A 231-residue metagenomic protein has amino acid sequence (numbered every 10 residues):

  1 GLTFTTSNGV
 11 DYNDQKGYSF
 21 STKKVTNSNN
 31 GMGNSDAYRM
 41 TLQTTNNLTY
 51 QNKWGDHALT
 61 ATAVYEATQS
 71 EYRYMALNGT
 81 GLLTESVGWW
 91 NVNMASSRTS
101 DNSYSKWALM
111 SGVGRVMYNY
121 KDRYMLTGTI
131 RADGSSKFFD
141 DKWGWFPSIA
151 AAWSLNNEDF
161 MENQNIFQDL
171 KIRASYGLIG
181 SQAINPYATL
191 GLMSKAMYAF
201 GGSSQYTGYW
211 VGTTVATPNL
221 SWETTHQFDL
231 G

Functional and structural regions predicted by a protein language model:
G1-S19, S28-G231: Extracellular/periplasmic, surface-exposed regions of secreted and cell-surface proteins
